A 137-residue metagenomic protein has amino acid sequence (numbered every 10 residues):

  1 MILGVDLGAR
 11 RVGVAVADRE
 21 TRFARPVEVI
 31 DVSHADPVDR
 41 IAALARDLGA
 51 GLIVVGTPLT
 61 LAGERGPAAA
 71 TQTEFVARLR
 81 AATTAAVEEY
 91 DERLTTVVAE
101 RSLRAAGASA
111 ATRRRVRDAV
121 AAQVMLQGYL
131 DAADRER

Functional and structural regions predicted by a protein language model:
M1-V5, A9-R137: Phosphate- and other anionic-substrate recognition elements at nucleic-acid/protein interfaces
